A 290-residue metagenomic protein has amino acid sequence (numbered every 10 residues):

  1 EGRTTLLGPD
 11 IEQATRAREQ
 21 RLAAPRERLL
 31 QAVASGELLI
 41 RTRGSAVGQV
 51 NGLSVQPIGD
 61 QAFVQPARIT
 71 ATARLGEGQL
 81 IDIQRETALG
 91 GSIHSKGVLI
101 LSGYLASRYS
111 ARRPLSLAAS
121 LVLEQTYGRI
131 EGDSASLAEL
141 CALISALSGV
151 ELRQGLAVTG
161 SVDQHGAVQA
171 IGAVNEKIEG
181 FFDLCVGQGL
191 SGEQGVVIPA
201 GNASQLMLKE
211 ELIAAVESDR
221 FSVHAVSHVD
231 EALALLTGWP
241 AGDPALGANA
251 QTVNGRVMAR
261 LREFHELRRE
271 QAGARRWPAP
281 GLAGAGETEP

Functional and structural regions predicted by a protein language model:
G2-G36, Q194-A200: Conserved C-terminal helix/linker of AAA+ ATPases
L30, A34-T42, A46-N51, A67 (+2 more regions): Peripheral, non-AAA+ core regions of ATP-driven protein-machinery
G48-D60: Structured beta-strand/loop patches that form or line metal/cofactor-binding pockets in enzymes
A62-P66: Short, flexible loop/turn motifs enriched in small residues
